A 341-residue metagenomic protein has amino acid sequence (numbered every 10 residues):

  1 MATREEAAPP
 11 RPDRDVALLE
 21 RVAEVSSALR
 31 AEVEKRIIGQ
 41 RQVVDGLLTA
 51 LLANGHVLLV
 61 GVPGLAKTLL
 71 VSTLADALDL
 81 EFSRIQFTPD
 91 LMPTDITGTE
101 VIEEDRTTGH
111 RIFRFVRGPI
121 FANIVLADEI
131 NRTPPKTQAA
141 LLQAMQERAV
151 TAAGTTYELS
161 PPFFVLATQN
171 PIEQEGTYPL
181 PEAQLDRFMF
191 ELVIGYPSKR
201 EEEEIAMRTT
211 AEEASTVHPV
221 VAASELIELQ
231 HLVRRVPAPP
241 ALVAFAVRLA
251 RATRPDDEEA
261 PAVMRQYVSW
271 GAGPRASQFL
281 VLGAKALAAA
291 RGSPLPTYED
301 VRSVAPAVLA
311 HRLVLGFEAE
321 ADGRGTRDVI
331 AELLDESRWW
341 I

Functional and structural regions predicted by a protein language model:
M1-D13, E20, D257-I341: C-terminal engagement/docking regions of AAA+ P-loop ATPases
L18-L65: Pre-Walker A (pre-P-loop) alpha-helix and adjacent loop at the N terminus of AAA/AAA+ ATPase modules, a conserved
G46-T49, E103-L126: Conserved alpha-helical scaffold flanking the Walker A/P-loop in AAA+ ATPase domains
L51-P89: Walker A/P-loop
V62, I96, T168: P-loop (Walker A) phosphate-binding loop of NTP-binding proteins
D76-I85, I102-D105, R148-V150: Post-Walker A helix-loop "phosphate-sensing" segment adjacent to the P-loop in P-loop NTPases
E103-T108, T133-T137, M145-R235, K285-A290: Canonical AAA+ ATPase core
D128-E129, A140: Walker B catalytic acidic pair
